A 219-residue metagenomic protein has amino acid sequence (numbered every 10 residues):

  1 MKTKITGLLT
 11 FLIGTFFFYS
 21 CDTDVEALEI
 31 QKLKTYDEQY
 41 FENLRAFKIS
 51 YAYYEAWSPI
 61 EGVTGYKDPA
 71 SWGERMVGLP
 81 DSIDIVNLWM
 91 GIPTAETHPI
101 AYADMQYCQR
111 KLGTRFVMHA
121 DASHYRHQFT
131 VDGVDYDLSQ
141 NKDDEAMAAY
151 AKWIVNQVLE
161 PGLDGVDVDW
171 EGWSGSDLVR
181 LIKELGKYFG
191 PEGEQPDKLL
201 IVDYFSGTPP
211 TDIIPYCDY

Functional and structural regions predicted by a protein language model:
K2-I5, G14-A46, S50-A52: Bacterial Sec-dependent N-terminal signal peptides
I5-G7, G113: Intrinsically disordered, low-complexity segments enriched in glycine/proline and serine/threonine
L44-Y219: Chitinase-like catalytic core of GlcNAc-active glycosidases
